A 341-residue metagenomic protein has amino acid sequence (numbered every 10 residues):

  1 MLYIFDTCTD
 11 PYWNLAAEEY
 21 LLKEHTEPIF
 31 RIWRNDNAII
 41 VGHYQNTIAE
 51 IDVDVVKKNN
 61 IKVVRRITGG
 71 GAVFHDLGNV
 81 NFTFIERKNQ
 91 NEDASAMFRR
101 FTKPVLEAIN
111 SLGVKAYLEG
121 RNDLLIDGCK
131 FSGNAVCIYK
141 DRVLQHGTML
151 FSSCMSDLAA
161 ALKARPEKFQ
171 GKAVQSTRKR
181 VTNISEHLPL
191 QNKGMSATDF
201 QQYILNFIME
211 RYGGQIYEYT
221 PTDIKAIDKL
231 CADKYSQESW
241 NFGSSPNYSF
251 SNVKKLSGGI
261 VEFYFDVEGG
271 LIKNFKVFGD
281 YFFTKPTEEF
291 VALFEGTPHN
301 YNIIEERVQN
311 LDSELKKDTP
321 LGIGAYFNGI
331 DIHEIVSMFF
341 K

Functional and structural regions predicted by a protein language model:
M1-E50, V136, R178-N192, S196-I260 (+2 more regions): Active-site loop/lid in soluble adenylation, ligation, and acyl-transfer enzymes
A16, R100-E107, D199-N206, E289 (+1 more regions): Long, highly charged amphipathic alpha-helices
Y20, E24, P104-L112, Y203 (+5 more regions): Generic non-transmembrane alpha-helical segments
V41-G42, A49-I51, S153-C154, L158-A160: Short helix/loop capping segments that flank catalytic or ligand/cofactor-binding pockets
E50-V73: Active-site cofactor/substrate anionic-group-binding motifs, chiefly glycine- and Lys/Arg-rich phosphate-binding loops
L77, N81-N192, I204, K234-F282: Catalytic beta-strand/loop module used to bind and position nucleotide/cofactor moieties in cofactor-attachment
G113-E119, Y212-A226, I304-E305, K317-I323: Flexible, glycine/charged-enriched surface loops at secondary-structure junctions
V181-I184, L271-K341: Active-site- and interface-proximal helix/loop "cap" or "latch" segments in soluble metabolic and energy-transducing
